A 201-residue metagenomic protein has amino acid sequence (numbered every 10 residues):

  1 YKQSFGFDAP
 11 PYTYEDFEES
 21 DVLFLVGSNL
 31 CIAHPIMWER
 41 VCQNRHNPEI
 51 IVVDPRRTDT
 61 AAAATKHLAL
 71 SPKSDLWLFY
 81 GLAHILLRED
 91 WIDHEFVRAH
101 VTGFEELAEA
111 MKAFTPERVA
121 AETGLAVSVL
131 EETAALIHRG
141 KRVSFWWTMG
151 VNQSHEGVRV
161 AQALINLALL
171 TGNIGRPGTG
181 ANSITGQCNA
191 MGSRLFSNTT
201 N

Functional and structural regions predicted by a protein language model:
Y1-N189, L195-F196: Cofactor-pocket helix-loop regions in the catalytic cores of large enzyme subunits
S197-N201: Acidic, Ser/Thr-rich peripheral helices and adjacent loops at domain boundaries
